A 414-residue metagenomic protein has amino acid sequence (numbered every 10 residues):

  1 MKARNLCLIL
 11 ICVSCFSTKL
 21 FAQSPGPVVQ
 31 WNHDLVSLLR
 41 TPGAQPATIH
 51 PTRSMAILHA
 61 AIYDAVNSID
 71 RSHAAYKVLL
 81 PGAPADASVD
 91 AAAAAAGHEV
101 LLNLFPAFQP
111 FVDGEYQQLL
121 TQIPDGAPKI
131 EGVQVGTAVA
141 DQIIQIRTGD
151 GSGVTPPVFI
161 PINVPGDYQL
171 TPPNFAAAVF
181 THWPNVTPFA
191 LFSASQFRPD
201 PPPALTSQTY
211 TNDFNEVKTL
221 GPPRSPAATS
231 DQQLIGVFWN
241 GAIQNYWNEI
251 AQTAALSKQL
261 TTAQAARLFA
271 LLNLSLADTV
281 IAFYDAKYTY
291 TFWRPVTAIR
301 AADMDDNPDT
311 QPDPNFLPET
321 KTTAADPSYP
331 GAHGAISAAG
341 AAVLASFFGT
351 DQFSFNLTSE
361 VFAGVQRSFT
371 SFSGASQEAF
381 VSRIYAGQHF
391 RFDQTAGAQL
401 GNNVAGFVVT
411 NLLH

Functional and structural regions predicted by a protein language model:
M1-N5: Positively charged n-region of N-terminal signal peptides that target proteins for export
L6-S14: Sec-dependent N-terminal signal peptides
T18-A22: Sec/Tat signal peptide C-region and signal peptidase I cleavage site
Q23-H414: Acidic/polar surface patches and capping/hinge elements
